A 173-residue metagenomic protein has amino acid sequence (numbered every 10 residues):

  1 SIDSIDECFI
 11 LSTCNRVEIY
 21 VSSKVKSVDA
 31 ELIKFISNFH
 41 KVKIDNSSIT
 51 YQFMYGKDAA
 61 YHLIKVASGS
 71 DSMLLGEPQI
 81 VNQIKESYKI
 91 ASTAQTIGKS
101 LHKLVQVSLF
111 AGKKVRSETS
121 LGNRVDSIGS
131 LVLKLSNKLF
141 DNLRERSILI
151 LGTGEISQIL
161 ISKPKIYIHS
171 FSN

Functional and structural regions predicted by a protein language model:
S1-S72: A glycine-rich (often HGG/GG-containing) alpha/beta subdomain
S4-I5, F35, K103-V107, T153-I156: Short hydrophobic/aromatic-rich motifs at helix boundaries and adjacent loops
I5, K114, I168-H169: A broad structural signal for short, well-ordered beta-strand segments within beta-sheet-rich domains
A30, K34, Q106, K134 (+1 more regions): Replace "anionic and nucleotidyl ligands
A30, N82, Q158: Alpha-helical elements of the RecA-like P-loop NTPase motor core of helicases
I36-S37, A91, P164: Hydrophobic alpha-helix position signal
N46-R146: Glycine/serine-rich phosphate-binding loop and adjoining beta1-alpha1 elements at the start of nucleotide-handling
L133, N137-N173: Glycine-rich phosphate/diphosphate-binding loop of Rossmann-like nucleotide-binding domains
